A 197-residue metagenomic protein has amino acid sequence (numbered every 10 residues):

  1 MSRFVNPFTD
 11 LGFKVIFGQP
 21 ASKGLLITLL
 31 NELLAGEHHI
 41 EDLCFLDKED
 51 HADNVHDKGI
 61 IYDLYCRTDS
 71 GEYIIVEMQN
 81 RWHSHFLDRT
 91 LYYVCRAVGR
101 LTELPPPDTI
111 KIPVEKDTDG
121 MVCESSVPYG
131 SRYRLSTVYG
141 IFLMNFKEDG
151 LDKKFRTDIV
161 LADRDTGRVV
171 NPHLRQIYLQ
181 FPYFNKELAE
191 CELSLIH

Functional and structural regions predicted by a protein language model:
M1-I196: Elongated, amphipathic alpha-helical interaction scaffolds
